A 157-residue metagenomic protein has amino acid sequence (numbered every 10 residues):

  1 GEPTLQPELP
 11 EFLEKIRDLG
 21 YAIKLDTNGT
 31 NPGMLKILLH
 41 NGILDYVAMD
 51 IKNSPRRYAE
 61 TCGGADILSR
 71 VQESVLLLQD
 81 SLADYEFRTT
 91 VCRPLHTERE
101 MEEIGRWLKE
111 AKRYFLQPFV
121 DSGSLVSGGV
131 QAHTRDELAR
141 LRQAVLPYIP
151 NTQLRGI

Functional and structural regions predicted by a protein language model:
G1: Short acidic donor-binding/metal-coordinating loop in glycosyltransferase active sites
T4-E137: Conserved AdoMet/S-adenosylmethionine-binding subsite of the radical SAM
T152-I157: Acidic carboxylate-rich catalytic motifs and surrounding loops in phosphoryl-/glycosyl-chemistry enzymes
